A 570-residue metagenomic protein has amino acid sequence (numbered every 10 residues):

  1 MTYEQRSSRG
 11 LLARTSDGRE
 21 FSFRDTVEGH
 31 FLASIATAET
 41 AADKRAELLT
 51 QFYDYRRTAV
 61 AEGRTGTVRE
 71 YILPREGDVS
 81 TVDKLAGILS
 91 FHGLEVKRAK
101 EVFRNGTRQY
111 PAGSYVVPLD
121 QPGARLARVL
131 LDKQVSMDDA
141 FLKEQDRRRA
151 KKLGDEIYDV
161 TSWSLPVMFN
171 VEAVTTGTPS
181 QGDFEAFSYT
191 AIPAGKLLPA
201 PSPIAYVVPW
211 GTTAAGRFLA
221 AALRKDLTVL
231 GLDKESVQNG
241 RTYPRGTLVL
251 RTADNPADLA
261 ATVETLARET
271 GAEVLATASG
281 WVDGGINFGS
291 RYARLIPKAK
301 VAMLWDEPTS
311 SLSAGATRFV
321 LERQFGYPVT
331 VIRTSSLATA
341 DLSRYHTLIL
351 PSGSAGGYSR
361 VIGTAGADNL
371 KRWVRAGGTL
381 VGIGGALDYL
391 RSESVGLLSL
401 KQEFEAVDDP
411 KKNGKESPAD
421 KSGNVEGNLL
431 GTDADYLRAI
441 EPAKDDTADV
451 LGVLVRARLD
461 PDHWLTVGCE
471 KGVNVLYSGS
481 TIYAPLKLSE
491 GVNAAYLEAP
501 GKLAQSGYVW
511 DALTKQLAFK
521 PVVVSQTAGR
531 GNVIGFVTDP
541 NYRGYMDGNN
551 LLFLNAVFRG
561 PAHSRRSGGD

Functional and structural regions predicted by a protein language model:
M1-D570: Intrinsic-disorder/low-complexity accessory segments
